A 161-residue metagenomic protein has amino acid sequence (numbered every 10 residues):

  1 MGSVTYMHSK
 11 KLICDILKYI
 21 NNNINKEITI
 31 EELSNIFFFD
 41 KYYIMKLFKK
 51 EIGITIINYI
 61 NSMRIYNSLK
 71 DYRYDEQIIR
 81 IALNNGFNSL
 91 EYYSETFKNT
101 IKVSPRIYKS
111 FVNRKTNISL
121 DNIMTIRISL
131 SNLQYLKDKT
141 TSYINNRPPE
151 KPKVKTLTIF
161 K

Functional and structural regions predicted by a protein language model:
M1-V4, M45-I52: Short, Lys/Arg-enriched N-terminal segment that forms or immediately precedes the first helix of a structured domain
G2-H8, T55, E95-F160: …primarily DNA-binding HTH/wHTH and HhH modules…
M7-K11, D15: N-terminal amphipathic/basic helix or basic patch
C14-N23, E27-E31, K50-N88, F111-Y135: Terminal helix-turn-helix DNA-binding modules in bacterial transcription factors
I36, D40-K41, N88-L90: Short coil turns linking two alpha-helices in DNA-binding domains
I44, F48, Y92-Y93, F97: Short hydrophobic/aromatic patch on the recognition helix
